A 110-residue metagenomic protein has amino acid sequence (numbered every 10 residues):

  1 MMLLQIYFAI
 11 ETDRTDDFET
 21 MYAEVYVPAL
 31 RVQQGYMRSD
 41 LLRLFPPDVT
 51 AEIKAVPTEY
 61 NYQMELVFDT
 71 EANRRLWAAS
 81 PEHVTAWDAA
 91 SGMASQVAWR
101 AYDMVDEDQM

Functional and structural regions predicted by a protein language model:
M1-L3, A23-A29, E59-M64, V105: A broad, low-specificity signal for short, low-complexity segments enriched in glycine/proline and polar/charged
M2-I10, L42-P81: Short, well-ordered beta-strand segments in beta-rich or mixed alpha/beta enzyme and ligand-binding folds
I10-D16: Short, compositionally biased strand/turn segments that nucleate or flank brief secondary-structure elements
D16-L41, E82-A90: Short amphipathic alpha-helical segments
G35-M37, Y60-Y62, S95: A generic structural signal for short beta-strands and their flanking turns/coil linkers
D40-P57, T85-M110: Glycine-rich beta-strand-turn "strand-cap" elements at beta-sheet edges
